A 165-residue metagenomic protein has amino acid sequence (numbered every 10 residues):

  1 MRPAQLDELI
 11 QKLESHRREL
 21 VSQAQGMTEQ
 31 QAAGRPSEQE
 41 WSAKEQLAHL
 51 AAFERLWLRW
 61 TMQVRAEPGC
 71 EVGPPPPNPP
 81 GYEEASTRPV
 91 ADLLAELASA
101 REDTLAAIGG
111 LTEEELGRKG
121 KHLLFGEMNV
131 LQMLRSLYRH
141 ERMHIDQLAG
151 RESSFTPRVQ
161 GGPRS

Functional and structural regions predicted by a protein language model:
M1-L9, A33, F53-A100, G117-R118 (+1 more regions): Short, helix-capping/interhelical loops that line the mouth of catalytic, cofactor-, or ligand-binding pockets
R2-E29, A51-Q63, S136-R139, H144: Alpha-helical bundle segments that constitute or directly flank the non-heme di-iron/ferroxidase center
K12-R18, Q23, P79-R118, M133 (+1 more regions): Acidic/histidine-rich alpha-helical segments that form the ligand environment of transition-metal centers
R18-K44, Q63-V72, A107-N129, P157-R158 (+1 more regions): Helix-loop segments that flank and shape redox-cofactor active sites
L47: Conserved H-X4-D acyltransferase segment
G120-H140, Q147: Preference for long, well-ordered alpha-helical segments
M143, Q147-S154: C-terminal or internal capping secondary-structure element at the end of a domain, subdomain, or sheet
